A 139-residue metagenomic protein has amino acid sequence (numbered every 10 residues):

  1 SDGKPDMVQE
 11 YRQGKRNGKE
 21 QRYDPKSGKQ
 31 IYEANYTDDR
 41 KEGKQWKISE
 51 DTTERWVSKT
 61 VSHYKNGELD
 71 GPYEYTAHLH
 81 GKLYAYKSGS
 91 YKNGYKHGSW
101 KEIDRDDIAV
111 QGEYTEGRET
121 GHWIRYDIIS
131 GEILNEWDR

Functional and structural regions predicted by a protein language model:
S1-R139: Glycine/tyrosine- and acidic-biased, solvent-exposed loop/turn segments at the edges of beta-strands
